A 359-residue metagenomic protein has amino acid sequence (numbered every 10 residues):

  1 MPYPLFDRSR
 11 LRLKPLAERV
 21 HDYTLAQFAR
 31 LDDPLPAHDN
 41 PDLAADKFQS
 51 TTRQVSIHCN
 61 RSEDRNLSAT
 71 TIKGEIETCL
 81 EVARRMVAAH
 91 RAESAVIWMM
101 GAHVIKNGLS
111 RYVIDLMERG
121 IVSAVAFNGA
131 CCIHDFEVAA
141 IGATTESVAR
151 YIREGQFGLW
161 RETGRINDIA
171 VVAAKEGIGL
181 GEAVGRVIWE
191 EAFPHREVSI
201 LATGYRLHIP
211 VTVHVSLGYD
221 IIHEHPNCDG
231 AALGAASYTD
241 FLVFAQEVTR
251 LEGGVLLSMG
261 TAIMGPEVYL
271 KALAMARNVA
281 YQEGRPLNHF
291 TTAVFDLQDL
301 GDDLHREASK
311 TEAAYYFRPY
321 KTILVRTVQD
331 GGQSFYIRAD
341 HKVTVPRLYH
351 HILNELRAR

Functional and structural regions predicted by a protein language model:
M1-I114, V122: N-terminal glycine-/serine-/threonine-rich phosphate-binding loop
E75-A89, I200, G204, S237-T249: Structured alpha-helical segments in the cores of large, soluble enzyme domains
M99-M100, A124-N128, T212-V215, L257-S258 (+1 more regions): General beta-strand structural signal in soluble alpha/beta enzymes
G108-V171: A generic, well-ordered mixed alpha/beta core segment in the N-terminal half of proteins
A130-D135, Y219-I222, G265, D299-G301: Short gly/pro/ser/thr-enriched loop/turn and capping motifs at secondary-structure boundaries
I178-D240: Internal active-site segments that recognize and position negatively charged phosphoryl groups and nucleotide moieties
V243-Q246, G253-V255, A262-R359: C-terminal functional extensions of proteins
